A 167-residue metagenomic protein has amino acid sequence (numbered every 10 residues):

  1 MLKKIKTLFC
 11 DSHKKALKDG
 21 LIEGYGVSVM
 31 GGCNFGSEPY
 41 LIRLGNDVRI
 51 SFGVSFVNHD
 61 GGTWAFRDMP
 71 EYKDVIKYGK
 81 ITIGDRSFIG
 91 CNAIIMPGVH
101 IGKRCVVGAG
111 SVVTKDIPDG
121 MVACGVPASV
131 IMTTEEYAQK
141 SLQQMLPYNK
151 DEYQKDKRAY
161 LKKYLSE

Functional and structural regions predicted by a protein language model:
M1-N34: Extended, small-residue-rich solenoid/repeat segments and analogous flexible loops that form exposed scaffolds
I5-T7, K18-D19, K73-I89, I94 (+1 more regions): C-terminal segments of enzyme domains that contribute to small-molecule binding surfaces
Y25, Y78, G84-D85, H100-R104 (+1 more regions): Structural motif
M30-H100, V126-P127, T133-E135: Flexible, glycine/small-residue-enriched loop-and-beta-strand segment within the central core of proteins
N46, C105, A123-G125, Q139-S141: Glycine-rich, phosphate-binding/catalytic loops in enzymes
C91-V106, S111-K115: Beta-rich strand-turn-strand
V112-T114, V122, V130: Conserved hydrophobic/aromatic beta-strand scaffold that supports enzyme active sites
D116-G120, P147-K150: Short arginine-rich
